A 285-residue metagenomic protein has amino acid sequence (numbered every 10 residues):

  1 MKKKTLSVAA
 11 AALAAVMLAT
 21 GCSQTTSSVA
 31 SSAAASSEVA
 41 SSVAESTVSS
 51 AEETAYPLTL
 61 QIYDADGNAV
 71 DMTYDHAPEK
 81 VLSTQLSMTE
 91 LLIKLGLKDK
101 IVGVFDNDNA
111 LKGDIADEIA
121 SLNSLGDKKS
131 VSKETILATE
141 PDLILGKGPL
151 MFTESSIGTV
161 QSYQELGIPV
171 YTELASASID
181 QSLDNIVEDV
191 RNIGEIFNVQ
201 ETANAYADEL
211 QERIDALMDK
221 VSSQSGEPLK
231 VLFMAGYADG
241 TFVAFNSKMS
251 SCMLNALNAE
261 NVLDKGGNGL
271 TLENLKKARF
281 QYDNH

Functional and structural regions predicted by a protein language model:
K2-V8, C22-E90, I196-M234: Bacterial Sec-exported substrate-binding components of ABC uptake systems
M17-G21: C-terminal motif of bacterial Sec signal peptides marking the signal peptidase cleavage site
V70-M72, P78-E79, S121-G126, G146-L150 (+4 more regions): Second-shell loop/turn segments in exported
A77, T84-L91, L97, S132 (+8 more regions): Stable alpha-helical elements in mature extracytoplasmic
K80-T139, L143-F152, A259-V262, L272-N274: A short, structured surface patch at a secondary-structure boundary
N109-A110, V243-A278: Alpha-helical, coiled-coil/dimerization segments enriched in small aliphatic residues
K133-L137, S251, Y282-N284: Short hydrophobic/charged patches on amphipathic alpha-helices used for structural packing and interfaces
G158-G240: Extracytoplasmic substrate-binding proteins
